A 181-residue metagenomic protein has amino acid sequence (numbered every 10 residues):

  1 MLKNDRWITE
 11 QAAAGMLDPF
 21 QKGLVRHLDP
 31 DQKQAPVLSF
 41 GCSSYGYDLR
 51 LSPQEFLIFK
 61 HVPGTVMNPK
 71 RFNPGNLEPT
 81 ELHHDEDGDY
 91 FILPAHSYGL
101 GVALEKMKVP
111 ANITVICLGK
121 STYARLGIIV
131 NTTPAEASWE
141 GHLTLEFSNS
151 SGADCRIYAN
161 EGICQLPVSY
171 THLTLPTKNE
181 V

Functional and structural regions predicted by a protein language model:
M1-L173: DUTPase catalytic domain/fold
H172-V181: Single conserved hydrophobic/aromatic residue that forms the stacking wall/gate of nucleotide- or nucleobase-binding
